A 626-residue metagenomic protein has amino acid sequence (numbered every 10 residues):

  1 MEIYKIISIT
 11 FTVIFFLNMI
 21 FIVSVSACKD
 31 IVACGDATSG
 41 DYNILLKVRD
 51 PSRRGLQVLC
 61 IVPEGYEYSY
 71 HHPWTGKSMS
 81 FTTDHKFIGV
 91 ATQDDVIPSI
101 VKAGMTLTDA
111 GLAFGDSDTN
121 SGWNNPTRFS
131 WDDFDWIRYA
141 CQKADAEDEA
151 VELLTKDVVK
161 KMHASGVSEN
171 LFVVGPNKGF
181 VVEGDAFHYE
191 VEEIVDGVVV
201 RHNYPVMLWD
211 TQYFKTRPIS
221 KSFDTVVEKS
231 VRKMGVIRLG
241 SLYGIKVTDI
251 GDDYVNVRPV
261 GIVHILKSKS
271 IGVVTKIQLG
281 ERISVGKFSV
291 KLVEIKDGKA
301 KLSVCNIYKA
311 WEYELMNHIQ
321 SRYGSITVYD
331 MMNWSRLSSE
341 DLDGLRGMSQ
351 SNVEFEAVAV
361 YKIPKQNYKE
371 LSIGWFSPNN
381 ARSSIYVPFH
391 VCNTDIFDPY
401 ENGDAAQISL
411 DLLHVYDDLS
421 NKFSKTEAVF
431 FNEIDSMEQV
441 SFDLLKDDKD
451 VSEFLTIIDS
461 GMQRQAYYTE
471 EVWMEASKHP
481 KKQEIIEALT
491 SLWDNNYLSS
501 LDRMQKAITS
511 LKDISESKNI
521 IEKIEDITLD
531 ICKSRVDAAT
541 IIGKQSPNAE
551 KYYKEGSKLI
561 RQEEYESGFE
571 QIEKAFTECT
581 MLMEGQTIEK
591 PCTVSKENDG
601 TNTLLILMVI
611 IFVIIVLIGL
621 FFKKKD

Functional and structural regions predicted by a protein language model:
M1-T10, F622-D626: Positively charged n-region of N-terminal signal peptides that target proteins for export
F11, F15-I20, V616: Hydrophobic core
M19-A27, E597-D599: Sec-dependent signal peptide cleavage junction
A27-D132, L153-S168, V173-V181, D185-S222 (+3 more regions): A contiguous strand-loop segment
K221-I307: Surface-exposed, beta-sheet-biased, low-hydrophobicity segments with strongly acidic/polar composition
C305-I307, S321-G403: Long, well-ordered mid-to-C-terminal structural blocks that present hydrophobic/aromatic surfaces
P378-S383, V391-D513: Charged low-complexity "KEKE/polyampholyte" interaction tracts
E484, A488-L498, D502-K625: Long, charged/polar, soluble alpha-helical segments
